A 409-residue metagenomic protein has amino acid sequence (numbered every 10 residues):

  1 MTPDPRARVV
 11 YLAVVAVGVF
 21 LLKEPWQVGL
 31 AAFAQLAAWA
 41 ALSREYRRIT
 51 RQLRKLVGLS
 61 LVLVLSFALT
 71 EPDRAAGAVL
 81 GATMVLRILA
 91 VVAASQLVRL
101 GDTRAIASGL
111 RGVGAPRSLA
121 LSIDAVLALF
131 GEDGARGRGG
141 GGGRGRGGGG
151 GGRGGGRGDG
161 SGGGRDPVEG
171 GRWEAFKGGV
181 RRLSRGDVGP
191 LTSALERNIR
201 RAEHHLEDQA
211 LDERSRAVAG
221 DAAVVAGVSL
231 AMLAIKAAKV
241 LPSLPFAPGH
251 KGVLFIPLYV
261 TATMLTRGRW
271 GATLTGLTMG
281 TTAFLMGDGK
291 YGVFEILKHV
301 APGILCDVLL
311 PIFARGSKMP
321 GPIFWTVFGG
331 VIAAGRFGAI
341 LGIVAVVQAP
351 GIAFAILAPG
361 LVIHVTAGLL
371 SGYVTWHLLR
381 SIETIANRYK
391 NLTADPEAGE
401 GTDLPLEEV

Functional and structural regions predicted by a protein language model:
M1-A16, L21-W26, D208-L265, W270: Hydrophobic transmembrane alpha-helices
M1-V113: N-terminal transmembrane hairpin
T2-Q27, A31-A41, E132-S215, A219 (+1 more regions): Transmembrane alpha-helix interface motif
R8-V19, A32-W39, F255-V260, G276-F284 (+1 more regions): Hydrophobic, membrane-inserted alpha-helices
Y46-R47, L69-A76, T83, K236-P248 (+2 more regions): Interfacial aromatic-anchored transmembrane helix boundaries in multi-pass membrane proteins
T50-S60, R111, G271-T278, I296-V300 (+1 more regions): Cytoplasmic-side transmembrane-helix entry/capping segments in multi-pass membrane proteins
L63-V64, Q96, Q209, E213-A234 (+2 more regions): Short helix-perturbing small/polar motifs within transmembrane alpha-helices
S317-V409: Membrane-embedded alpha-helical hairpins and interfacial helices in multi-pass inner-membrane proteins
